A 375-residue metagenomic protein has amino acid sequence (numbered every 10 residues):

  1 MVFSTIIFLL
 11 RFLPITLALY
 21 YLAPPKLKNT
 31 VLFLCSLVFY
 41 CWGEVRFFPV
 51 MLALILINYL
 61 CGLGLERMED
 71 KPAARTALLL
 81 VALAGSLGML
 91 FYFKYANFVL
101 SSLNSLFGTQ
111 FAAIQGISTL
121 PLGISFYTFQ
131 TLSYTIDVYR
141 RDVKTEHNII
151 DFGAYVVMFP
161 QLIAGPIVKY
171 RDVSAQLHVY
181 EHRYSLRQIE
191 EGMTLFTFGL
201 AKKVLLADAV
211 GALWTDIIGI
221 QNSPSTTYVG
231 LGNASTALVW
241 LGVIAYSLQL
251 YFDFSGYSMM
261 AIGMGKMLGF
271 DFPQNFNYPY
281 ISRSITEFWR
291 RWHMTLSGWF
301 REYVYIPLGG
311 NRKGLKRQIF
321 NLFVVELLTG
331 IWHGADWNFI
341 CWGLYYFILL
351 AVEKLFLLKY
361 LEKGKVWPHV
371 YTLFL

Functional and structural regions predicted by a protein language model:
M1-L375: Membrane-embedded transmembrane alpha-helical bundles that form the catalytic cores of multi-pass lipid-modifying
